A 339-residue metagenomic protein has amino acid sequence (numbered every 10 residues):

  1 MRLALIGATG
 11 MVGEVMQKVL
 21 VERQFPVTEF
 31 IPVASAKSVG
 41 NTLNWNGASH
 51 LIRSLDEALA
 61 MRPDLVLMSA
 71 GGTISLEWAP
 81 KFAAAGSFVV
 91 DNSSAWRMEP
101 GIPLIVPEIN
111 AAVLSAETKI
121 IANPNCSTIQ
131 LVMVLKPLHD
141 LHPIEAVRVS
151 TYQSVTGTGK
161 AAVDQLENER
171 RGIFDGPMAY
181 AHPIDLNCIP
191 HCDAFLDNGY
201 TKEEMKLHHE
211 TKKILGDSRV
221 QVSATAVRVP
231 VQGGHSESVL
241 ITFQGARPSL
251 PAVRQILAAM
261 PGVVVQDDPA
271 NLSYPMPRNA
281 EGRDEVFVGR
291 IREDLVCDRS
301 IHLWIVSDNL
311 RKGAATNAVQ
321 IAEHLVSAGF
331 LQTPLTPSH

Functional and structural regions predicted by a protein language model:
M1-I184, R219-Q221, Q255, D268 (+5 more regions): N-terminal Rossmann-like NAD(P) cofactor-binding subdomain of oxidoreductases, focused on the glycine-rich
Q17, H208-K212, R254-A258: Generic solvent-exposed, charged/amphipathic alpha-helical segments that serve as macromolecular interface scaffolds
A36-S38, C126-S127, T151-T158, C188-F195 (+2 more regions): Glycine-rich beta-alpha junction loops
I120-Q130, G199-H208, G313-N317: A glycine-rich, Thr/Ser-enriched phosphate-binding loop motif common to dinucleotide/cofactor-binding enzymes
H142, L215-G216, F243, P261: A broad structural signal for alpha-helix termini and local helix breaks/kinks
N187-Q232, S238: Oxyanion-binding "anion nests"
V222-H339: C-terminal active-site/capping subdomain that shapes the small-molecule cofactor and substrate pocket of enzyme
